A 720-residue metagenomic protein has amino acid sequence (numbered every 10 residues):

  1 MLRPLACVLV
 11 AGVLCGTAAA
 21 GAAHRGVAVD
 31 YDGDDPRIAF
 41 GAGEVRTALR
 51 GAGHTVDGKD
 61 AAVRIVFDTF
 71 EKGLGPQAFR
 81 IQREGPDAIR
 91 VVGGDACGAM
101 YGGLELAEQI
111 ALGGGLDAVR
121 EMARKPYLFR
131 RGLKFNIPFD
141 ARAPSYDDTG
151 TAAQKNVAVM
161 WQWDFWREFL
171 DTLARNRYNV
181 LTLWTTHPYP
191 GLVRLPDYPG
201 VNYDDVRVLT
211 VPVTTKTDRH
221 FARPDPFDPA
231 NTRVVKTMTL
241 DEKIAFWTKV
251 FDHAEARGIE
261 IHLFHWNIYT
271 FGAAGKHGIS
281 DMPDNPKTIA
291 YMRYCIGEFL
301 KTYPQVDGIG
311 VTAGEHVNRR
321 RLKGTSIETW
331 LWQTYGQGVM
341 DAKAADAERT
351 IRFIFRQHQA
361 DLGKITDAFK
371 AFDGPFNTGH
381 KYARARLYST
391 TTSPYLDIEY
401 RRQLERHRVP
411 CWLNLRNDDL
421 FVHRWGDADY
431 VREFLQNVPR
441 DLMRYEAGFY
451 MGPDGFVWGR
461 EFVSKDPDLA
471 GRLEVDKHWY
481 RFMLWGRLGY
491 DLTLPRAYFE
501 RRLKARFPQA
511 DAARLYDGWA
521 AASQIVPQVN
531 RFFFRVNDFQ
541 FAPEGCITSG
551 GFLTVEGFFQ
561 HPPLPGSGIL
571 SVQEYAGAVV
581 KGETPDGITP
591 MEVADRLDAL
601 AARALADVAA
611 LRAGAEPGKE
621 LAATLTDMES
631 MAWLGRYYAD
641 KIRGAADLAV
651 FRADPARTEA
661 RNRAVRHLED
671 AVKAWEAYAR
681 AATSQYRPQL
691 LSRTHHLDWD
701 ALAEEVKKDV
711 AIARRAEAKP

Functional and structural regions predicted by a protein language model:
M1-V8: Bacterial N-terminal signal peptides that target proteins for export
A11-G12, G16-P86, L116-V119: Acidic, contiguous N-terminal accessory segments
D34, E44, A48, K72-A78 (+5 more regions): Feature activates predominantly on carbohydrate-active enzymes
H54-T55, G113, N136, N179 (+7 more regions): Catalytic-core regions of glycoside hydrolase
H262, W266-I289, T302-G310, G314-R320 (+5 more regions): Aromatic-lined, polymer-binding surfaces characteristic of secreted/periplasmic polysaccharide-degrading enzymes
P453-D698, L702-E705: C-terminal non-catalytic alpha-helical accessory regions
A703-P720: Terminal, low-structured helical/coil segments at or just beyond the last alpha-helical repeat
